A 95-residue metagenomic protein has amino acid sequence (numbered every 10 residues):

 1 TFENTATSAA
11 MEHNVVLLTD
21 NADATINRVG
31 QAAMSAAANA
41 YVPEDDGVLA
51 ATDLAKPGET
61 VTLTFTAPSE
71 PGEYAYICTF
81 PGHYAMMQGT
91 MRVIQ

Functional and structural regions predicted by a protein language model:
T1-F2, T25: Proteins with a high burden of low-complexity, intrinsically disordered sequence enriched in S/T/G/P/A and R, requiring
E3-A10, L49-Q95: Extracellular/periplasmic metallocenter environments
S8-H13, A24-I26: Short, solvent-exposed loop/turn elements at domain surfaces
N14-L18: Beta-strand signatures of extracellular beta-sandwich domains
D20-N21, Q95: Short loop segments at secondary-structure junctions
A22-S69: Extracytoplasmic beta-sandwich strand-turn segments characteristic of Greek-key/jelly-roll folds
